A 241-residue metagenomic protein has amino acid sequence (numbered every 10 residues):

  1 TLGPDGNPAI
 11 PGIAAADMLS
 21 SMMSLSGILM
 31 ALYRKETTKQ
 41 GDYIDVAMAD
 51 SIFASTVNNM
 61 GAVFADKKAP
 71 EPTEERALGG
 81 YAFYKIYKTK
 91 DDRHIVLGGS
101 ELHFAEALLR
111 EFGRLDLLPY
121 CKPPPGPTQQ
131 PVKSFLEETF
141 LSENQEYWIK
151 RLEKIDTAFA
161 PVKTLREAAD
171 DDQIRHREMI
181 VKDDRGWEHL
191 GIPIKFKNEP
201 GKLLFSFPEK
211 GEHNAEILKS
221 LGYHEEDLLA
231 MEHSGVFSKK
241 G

Functional and structural regions predicted by a protein language model:
T1-G99: Active-site-adjacent "lid/gating" segments in soluble enzymes
S24-A31, N59, A107-R110, F135 (+1 more regions): Alpha-helical scaffold segments in soluble metabolic enzymes
F83-I155, F159: Aromatic-enriched alpha-helical interface/lid elements that frame and gate functional surfaces
P119, G126, D184-A230: Flexible, small-/acidic-enriched active-site or ligand-binding loops
T128, E167-D171, K239: Beta-rich nucleic-acid/ligand-interaction surfaces
K154-L204: A glycine-rich dinucleotide-binding beta-alpha-beta segment and adjacent secondary-structure elements that constitute
E226-G241: Amphipathic terminal alpha-helices
